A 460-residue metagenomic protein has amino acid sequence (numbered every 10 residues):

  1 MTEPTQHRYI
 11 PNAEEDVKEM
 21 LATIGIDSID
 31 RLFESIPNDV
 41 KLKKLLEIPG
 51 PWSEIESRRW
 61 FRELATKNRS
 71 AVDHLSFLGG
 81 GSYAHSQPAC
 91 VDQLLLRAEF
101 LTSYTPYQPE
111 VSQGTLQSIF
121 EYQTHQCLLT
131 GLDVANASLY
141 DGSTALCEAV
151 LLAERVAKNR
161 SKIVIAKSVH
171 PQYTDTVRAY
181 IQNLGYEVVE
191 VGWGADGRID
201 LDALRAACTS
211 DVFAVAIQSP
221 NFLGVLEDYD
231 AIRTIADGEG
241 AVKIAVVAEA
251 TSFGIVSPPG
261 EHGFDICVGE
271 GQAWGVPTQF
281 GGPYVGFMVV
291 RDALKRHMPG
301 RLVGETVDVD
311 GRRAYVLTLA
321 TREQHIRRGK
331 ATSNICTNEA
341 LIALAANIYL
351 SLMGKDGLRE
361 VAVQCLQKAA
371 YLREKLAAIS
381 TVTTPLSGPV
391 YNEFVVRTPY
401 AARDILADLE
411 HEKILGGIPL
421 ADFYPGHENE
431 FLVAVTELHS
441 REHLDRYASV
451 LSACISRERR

Functional and structural regions predicted by a protein language model:
M1-L21: Charged, compositionally biased N-terminal leader segments and the immediate start of the first structured element
D16-A22, T124, D422-R460: PLP-dependent enzyme catalytic core of the Aspartate aminotransferase-like
E34-E121: N-terminal entrance/gating region of PLP-dependent enzymes' catalytic architecture
R97-P109, H125-L132, K158, I181-V189 (+4 more regions): Gly-rich Lys/Arg/Thr-decorated short loops/hinges at beta-loop-alpha junctions or inter-strand turns that position
Y107-V111, T115, Q123, C127-C147: Short loop-beta-helix segment that forms the pyridoxal 5′-phosphate
T144-R312, T381, V396, R403-A407 (+3 more regions): Conserved PLP-enzyme active-site core in the AAT-like
W274-S380, T384-S387: Active-site C-terminal subdomain of aminotransferase-like
S387-P389, E412-F431: Conserved PLP cofactor-binding pocket of PLP-dependent enzymes
